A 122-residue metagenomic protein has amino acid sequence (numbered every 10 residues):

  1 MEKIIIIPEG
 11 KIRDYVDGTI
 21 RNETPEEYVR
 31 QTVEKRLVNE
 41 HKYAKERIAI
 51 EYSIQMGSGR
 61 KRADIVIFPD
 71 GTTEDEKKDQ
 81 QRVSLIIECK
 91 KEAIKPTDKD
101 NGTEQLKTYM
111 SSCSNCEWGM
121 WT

Functional and structural regions predicted by a protein language model:
M1-W118: A short, conserved, highly charged catalytic patch centered on acidic carboxylates
W121-T122: Short hydrophobic alpha-helical segments used for membrane anchoring or interfacial signaling
